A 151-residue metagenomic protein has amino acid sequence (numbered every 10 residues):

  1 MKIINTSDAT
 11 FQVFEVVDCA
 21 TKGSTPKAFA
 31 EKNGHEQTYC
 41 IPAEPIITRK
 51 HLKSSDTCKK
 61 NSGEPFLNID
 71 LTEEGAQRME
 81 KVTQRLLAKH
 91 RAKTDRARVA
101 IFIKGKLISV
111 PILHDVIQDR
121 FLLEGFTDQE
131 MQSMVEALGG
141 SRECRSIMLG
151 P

Functional and structural regions predicted by a protein language model:
M1-P151: Structural signature of multi-pass, alpha-helical inner-membrane proteins
